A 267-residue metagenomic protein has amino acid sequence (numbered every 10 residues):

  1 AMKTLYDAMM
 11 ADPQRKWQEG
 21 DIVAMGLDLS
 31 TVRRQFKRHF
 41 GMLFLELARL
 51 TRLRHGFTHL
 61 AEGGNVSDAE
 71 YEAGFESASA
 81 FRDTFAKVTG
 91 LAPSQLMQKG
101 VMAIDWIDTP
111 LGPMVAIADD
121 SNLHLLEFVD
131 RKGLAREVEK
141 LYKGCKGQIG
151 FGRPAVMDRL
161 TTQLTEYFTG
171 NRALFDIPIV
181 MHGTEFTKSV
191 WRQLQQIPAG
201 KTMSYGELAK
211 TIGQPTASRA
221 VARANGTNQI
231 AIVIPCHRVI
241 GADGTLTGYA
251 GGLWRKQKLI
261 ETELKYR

Functional and structural regions predicted by a protein language model:
A1-T216, T262-R267: Basic nucleic-acid-binding alpha-helical/helix-turn surface characteristic of O6-alkylguanine DNA
T216-K258: Short glycine/serine-rich loop segments
